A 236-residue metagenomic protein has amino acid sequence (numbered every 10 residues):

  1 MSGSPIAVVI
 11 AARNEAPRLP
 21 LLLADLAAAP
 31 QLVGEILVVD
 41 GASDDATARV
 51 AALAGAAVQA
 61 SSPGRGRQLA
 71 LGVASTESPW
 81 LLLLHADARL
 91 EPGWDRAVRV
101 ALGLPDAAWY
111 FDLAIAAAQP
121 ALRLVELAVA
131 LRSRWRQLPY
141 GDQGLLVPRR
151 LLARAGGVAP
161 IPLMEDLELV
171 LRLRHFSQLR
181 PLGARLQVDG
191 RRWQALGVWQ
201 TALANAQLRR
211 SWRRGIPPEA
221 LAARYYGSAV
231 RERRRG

Functional and structural regions predicted by a protein language model:
P5-A7, E35, E168: Cell-envelope/extracellular polymer assembly enzymes that use nucleotide-activated donors
P17-L21, D45-A54: Acidic helix N-cap motif at the loop->helix transition within catalytic regions of sugar-transfer enzymes
A24-V33: Short, acidic, metal-binding catalytic loop of nucleotide-sugar glycosyltransferases
D40-A48, A88-R89: A conserved acidic beta->alpha catalytic loop
A60-T76: Glycine-rich, basic loop-to-helix element that forms the pyrophosphate-binding segment of sugar-nucleotide handling
L81: Short aromatic/hydrophobic "clamp" motif used to bind/position activated sugar donors
P92-A121: Conserved donor NDP-sugar-binding/catalytic core segment of glycosyltransferases
L151-A155, I161-P181, R185: A short, conserved alpha-helix in the catalytic core of glycosyltransferases
